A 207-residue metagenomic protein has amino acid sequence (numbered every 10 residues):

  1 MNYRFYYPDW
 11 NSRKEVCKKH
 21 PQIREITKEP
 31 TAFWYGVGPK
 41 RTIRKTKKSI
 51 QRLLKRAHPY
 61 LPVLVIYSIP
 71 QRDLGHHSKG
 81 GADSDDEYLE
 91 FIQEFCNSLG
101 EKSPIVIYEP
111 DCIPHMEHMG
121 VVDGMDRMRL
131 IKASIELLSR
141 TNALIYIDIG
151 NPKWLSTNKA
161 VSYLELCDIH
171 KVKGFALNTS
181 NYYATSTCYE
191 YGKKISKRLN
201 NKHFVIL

Functional and structural regions predicted by a protein language model:
N2-S98: N-terminal carbohydrate-binding/catalytic regions of secreted carbohydrate-active enzymes
P8-T27, K153-L207: Surface-exposed substrate-engagement region within the catalytic domains of secreted or surface-exposed extracellular
A32, P59-V65, S103-I107, N142-Y146 (+2 more regions): Structural preference for beta-strand elements that scaffold enzyme active sites
R41-S49, D83-E87, V122-L130, P152 (+2 more regions): Extracytoplasmic/periplasmic, Sec-exported soluble proteins
L54-H58, I66, C96-L99, L138-N142 (+3 more regions): Sec/Tat-exported extracytoplasmic proteins
S68-R72, D111-H115, G150-L155, T179-A184: Solvent-exposed loop/turn segments at secondary-structure junctions within structured extracellular/periplasmic domains
G80-K102, P110-A143, T157-L164: Active-site cleft segment of glycoside hydrolase catalytic domains centered on the general acid/base Glu
S98-I105, L138-N151, N178-K193: Hydrophobic transmembrane alpha-helix bundles
